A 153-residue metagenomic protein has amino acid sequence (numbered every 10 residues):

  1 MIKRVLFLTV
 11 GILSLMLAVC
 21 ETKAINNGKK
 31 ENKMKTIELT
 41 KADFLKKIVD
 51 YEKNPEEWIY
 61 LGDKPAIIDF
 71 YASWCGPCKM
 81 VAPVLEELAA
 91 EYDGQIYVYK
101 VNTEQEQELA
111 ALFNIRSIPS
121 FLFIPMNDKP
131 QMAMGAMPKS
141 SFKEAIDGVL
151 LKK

Functional and structural regions predicted by a protein language model:
M1-L45, K153: N-terminal targeting signals for export/organelle localization
K35-I37, Y97-Y99, P130-A133: Structural signal for short hydrophobic segments within the conserved structured cores of catalytic domains across
T40-P65: A short beta-strand-turn-helix
L45-K46, E106-E108: Short loop/turn elements that flank and shape the SAM/SAH-binding pocket of Class I
D63-A66, F70-W74, S117: Short pre-active-site segment immediately N-terminal to redox-active cysteine/selenocysteine motifs in thiol-based
F70, V81-A89, D93-Q107, I115: Thiol-based oxidoreductase modules, predominantly thioredoxin-like and allied folds used for disulfide exchange
S73-M80, S120: C-type cytochrome heme c attachment motif
S117, L122-K153: Non-catalytic, surface beta->alpha helical segment in thiol-disulfide oxidoreductase systems
